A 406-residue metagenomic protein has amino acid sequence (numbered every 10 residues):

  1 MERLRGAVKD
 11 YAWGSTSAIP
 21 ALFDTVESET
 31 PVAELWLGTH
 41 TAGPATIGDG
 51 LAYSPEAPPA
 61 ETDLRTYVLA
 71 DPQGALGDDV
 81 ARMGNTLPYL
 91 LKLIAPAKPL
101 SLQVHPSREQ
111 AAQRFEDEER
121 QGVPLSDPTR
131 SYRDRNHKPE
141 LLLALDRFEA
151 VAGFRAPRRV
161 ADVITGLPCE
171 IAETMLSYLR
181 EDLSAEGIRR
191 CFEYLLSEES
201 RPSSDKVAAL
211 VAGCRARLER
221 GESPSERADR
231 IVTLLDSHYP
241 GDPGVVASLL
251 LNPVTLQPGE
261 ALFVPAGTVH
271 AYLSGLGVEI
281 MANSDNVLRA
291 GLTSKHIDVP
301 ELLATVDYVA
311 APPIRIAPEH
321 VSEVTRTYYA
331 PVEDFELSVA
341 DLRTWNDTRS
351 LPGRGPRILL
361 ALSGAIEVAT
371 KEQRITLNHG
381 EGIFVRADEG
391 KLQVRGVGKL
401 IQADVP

Functional and structural regions predicted by a protein language model:
M1-G221, S294-P312: Transition-metal
T30-V32, T86-L87, A97, N136-K138 (+3 more regions): A short beta-loop-beta micro-motif enriched in histidine and acidic residues
Y67-D78, G241-Q257, L351-P352, I358-N378: A short beta-strand-loop-beta hairpin characteristic of the jelly-roll/cupin
L100, L141-R147, G275-S294, F335 (+2 more regions): A short hydrophobic beta-strand segment most commonly corresponding to one strand of the jelly-roll/cupin
C214-N283: Acidic, glycine-rich loop-and-beta core segments that form the ion-binding/anion-interacting portion of active sites
L251-V264, T268-A271, A340, T370-G390 (+1 more regions): Short acidic-glycine-tyrosine-enriched beta hairpin
L276-T327: C-terminal, non-catalytic macromolecule-binding modules
V321-V324, E336-G353, H379: Conserved short histidine dyad/triad with adjacent acidic residue
